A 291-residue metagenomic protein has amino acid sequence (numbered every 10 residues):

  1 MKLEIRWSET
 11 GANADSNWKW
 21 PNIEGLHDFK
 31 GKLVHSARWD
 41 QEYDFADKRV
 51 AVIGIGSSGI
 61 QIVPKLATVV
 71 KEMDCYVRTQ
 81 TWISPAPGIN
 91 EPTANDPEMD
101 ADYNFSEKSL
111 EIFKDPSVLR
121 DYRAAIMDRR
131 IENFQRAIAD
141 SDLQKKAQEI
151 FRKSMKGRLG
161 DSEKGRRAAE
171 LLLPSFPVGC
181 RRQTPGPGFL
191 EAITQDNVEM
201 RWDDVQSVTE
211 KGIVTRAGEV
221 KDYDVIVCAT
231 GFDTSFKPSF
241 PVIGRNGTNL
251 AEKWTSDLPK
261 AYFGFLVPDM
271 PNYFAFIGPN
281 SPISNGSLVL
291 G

Functional and structural regions predicted by a protein language model:
M1-H27, G31, E42, I55 (+1 more regions): N-terminal FAD-binding dinucleotide-binding subdomain shared by FAD-dependent oxidases/monooxygenases
V34-D47: A short, basic/flexible loop-to-alpha-helix module at the beginning of a structural domain
A46-G56: Beta1/beta-strand and adjacent pyrophosphate-binding region of the FAD-binding site in flavoprotein oxidoreductases
G59: N-terminal Rossmann-fold NAD(P) dinucleotide-binding loop
I62-L66: Aromatic pocket-lining residues of Rossmann-like dinucleotide-binding sites
